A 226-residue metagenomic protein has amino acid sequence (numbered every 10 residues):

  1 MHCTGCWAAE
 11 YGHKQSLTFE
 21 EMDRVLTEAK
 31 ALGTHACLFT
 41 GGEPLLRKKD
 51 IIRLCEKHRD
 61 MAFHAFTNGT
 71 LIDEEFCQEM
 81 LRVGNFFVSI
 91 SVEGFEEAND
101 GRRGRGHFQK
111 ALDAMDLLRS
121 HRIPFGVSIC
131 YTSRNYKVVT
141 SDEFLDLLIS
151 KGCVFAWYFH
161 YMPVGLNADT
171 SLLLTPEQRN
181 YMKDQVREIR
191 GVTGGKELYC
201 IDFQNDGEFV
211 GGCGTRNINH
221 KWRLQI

Functional and structural regions predicted by a protein language model:
M1-F19: Canonical Radical SAM [4Fe-4S] cluster-binding loop centered on the CxxxCxxC motif and its immediate flanking residues
M1-T4, H35-F39, K221: N-terminal pre-triad scaffold of radical SAM enzymes
G12, E96-R102, V164-T170: A short acidic, helix-capping loop that chelates divalent metal ions and anchors anionic groups
S16, R105-F108, P176, N180: Short, conserved loop/turn and helix-capping segments at secondary-structure boundaries that abut family-defining
M22-F39, R47-H160: Radical SAM/AdoMet-radical enzyme domain recognition
Y161-I226: A C-terminal junction/extension of Radical SAM enzymes
